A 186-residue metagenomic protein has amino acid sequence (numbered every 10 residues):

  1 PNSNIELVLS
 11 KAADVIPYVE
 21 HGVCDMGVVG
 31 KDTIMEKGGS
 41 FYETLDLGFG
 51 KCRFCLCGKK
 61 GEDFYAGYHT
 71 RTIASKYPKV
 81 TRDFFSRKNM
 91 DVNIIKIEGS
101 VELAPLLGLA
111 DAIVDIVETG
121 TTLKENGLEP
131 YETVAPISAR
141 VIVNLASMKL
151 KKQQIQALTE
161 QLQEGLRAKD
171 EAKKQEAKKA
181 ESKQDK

Functional and structural regions predicted by a protein language model:
P1-K186: Domain-level signature for soluble enzymes in the chorismate/prephenate branch of the shikimate pathway
